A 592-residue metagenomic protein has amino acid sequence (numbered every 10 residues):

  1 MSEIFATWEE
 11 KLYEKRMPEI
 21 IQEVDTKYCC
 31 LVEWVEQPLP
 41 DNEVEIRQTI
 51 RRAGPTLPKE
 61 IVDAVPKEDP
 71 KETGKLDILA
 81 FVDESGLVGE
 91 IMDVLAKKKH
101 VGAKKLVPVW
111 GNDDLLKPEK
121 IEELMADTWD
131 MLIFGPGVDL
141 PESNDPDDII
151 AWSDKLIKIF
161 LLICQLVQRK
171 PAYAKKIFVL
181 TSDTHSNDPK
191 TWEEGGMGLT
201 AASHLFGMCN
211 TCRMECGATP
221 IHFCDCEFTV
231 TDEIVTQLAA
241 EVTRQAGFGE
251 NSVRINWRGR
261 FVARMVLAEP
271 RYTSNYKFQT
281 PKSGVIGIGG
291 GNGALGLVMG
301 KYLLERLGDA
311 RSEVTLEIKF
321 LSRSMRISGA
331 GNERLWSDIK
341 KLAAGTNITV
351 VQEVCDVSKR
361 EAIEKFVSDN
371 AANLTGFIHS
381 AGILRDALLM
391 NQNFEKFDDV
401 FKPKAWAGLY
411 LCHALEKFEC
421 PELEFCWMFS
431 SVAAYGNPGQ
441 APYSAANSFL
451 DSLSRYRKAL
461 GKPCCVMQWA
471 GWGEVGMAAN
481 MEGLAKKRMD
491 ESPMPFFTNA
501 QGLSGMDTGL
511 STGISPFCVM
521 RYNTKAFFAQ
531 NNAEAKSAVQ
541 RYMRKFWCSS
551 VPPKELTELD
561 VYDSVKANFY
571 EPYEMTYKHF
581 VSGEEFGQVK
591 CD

Functional and structural regions predicted by a protein language model:
M1-E250, N256-R260, T280-Y542, F546-D592: 4′-phosphopantetheine-dependent carrier domains
R260-T280: Phosphate/diphosphate-binding glycine-rich loops and adjacent basic-rich segments that engage nucleotide
